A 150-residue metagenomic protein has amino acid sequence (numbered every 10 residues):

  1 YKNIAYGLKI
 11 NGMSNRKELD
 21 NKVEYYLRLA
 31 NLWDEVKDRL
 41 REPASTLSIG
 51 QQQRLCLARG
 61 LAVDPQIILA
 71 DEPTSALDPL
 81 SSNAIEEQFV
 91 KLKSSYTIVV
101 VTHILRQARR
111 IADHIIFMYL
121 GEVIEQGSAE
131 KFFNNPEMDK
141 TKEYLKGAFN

Functional and structural regions predicted by a protein language model:
E18-K37: Conserved ABC ATPase "signature" region
E42-L47, Q51: Conserved ABC ATPase signature
D64: Conserved catalytic motifs of ABC-family nucleotide-binding domains
I68-D71: Catalytic Walker B motif of ABC-type/P-loop ATPase nucleotide-binding domains
S82-S94: Helical segment within the ABC ATPase nucleotide-binding domain
A108-R110: A short, surface-exposed alpha-helical micro-motif characterized by mixed small hydrophobic and charged/polar residues
